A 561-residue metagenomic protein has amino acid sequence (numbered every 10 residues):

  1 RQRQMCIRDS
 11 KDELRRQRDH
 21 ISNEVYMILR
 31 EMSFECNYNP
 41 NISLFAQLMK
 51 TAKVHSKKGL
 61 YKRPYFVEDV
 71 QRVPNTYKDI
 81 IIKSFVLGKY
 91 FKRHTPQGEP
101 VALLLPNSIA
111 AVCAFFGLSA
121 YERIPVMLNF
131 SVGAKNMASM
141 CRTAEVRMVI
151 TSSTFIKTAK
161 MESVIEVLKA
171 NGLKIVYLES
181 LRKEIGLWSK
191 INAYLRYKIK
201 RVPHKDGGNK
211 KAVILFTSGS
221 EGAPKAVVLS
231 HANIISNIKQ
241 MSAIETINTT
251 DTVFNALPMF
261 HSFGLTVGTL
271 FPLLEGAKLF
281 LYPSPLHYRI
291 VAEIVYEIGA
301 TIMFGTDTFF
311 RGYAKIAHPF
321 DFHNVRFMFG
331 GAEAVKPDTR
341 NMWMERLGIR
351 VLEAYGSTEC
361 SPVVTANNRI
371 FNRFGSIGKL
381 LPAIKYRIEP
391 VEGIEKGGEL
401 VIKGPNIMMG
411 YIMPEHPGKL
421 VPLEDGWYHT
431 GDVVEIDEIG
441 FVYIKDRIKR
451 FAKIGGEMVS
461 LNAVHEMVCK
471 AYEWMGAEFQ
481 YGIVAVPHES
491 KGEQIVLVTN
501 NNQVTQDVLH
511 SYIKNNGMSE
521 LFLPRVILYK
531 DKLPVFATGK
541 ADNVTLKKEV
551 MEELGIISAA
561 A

Functional and structural regions predicted by a protein language model:
Q2-I7: Short, small-residue-biased leader/transition segments that mark boundaries at the very start of proteins
N41, L178-E179, F479, E493 (+2 more regions): AMP-binding/adenylate-forming catalytic domain of the ANL superfamily
S56-G59, I175-L178, R182-F216, G222-A223 (+1 more regions): Conserved pre-ATP/AMP-binding loop-to-beta segment of ANL
Y61-T95, E99-F116, G133-A138, K190-K198 (+1 more regions): Conserved AMP-binding/adenylate-forming core of the ANL superfamily
V149, M303, G404, M409-G410 (+3 more regions): AMP-binding/adenylate-forming catalytic core of the ANL superfamily
Y177-L178, K190-I191, A277, A300-G305 (+2 more regions): Gly/Ser/Thr-rich phosphate-binding loop
I235-T252, F260-I302, K315-I316: Conserved AMP-binding/adenylation subdomain of ANL enzymes
K379-A383, E392-V421, E457-S460: Conserved ATP/PPi-binding loop(s) of AMP-dependent carboxylate-activating enzymes
